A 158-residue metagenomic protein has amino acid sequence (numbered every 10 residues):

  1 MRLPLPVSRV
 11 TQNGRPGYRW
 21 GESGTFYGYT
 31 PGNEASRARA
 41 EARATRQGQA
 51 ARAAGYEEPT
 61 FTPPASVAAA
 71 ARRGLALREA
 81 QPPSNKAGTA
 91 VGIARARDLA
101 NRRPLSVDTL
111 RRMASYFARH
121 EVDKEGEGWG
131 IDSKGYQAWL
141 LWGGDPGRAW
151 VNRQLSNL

Functional and structural regions predicted by a protein language model:
M1-L158: Arg/Lys-rich, low-complexity, intrinsically disordered basic segments
